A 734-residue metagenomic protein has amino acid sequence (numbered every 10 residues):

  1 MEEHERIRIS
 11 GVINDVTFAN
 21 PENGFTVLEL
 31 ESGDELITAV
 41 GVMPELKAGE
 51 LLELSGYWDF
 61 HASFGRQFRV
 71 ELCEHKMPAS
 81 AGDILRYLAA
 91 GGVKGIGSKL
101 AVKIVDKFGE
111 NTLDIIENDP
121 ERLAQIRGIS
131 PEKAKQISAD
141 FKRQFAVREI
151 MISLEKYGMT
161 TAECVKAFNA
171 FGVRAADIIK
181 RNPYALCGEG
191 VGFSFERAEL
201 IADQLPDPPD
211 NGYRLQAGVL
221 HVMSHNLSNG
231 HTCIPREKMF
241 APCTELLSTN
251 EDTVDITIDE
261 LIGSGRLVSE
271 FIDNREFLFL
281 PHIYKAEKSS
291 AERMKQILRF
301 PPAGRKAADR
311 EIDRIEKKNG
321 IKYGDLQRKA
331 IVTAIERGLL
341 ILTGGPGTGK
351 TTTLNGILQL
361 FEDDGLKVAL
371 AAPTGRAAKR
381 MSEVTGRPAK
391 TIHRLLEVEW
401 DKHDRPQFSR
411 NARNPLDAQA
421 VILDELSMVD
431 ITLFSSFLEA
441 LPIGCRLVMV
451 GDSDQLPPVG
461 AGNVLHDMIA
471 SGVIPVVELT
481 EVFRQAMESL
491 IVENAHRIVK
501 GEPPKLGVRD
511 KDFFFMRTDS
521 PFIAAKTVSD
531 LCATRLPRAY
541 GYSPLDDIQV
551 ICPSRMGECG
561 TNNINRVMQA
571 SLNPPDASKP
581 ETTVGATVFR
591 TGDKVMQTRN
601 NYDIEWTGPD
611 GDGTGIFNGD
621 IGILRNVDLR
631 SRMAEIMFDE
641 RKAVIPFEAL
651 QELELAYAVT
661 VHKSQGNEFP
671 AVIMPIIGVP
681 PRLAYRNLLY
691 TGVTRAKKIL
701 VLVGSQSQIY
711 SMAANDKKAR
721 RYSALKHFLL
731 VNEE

Functional and structural regions predicted by a protein language model:
M1-R310, E733: Accessory, non-ATPase domains that flank or precede helicase/AAA+ motor cores in DNA-metabolism machines
G49-L51, G592, G619: Loop/turn positions that initiate beta-strands
C233, R328-I331, E336-R509: ASCE P-loop NTPase helicase motor core
E311-G338: Conserved pre-motif I regulatory segment
S453-T614: Conserved helicase motor core of P-loop NTPases
K500, P609, N618-E734: C-terminal accessory regions
